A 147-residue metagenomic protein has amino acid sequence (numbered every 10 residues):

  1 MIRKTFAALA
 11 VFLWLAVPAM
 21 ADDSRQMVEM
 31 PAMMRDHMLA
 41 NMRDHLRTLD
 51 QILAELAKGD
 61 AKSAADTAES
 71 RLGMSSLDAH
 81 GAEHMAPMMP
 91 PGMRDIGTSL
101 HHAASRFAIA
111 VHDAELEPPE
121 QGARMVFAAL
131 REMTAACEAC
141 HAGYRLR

Functional and structural regions predicted by a protein language model:
M1-K4: Positively charged n-region of N-terminal signal peptides that target proteins for export
A7-A16: Bacterial N-terminal signal peptides
V17-A21: Sec/Tat signal peptide C-region and signal peptidase I cleavage site
S24-R147: Sequence context surrounding c-type heme c attachment/ligation sites in exported
